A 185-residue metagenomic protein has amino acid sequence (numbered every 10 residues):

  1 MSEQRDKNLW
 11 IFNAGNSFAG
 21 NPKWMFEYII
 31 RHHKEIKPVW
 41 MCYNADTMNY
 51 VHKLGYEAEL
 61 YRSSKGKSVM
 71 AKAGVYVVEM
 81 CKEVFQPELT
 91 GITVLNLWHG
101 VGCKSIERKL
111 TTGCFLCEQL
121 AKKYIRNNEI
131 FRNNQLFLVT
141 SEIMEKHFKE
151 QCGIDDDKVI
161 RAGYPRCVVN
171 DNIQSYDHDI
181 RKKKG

Functional and structural regions predicted by a protein language model:
S2-K7, I173-G185: Nucleotide-sugar donor-binding and catalytic loop/hinge architecture of NDP-sugar-dependent glycosyltransferases
N8-D171: Active-site and donor-binding regions of nucleotide-sugar-utilizing enzymes
